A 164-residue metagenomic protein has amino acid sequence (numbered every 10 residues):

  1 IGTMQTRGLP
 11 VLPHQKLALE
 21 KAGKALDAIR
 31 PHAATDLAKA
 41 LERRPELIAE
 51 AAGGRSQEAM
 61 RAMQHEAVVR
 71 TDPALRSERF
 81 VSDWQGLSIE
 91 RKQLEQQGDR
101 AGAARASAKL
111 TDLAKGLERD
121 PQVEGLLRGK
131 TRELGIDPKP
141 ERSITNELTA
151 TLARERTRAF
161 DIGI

Functional and structural regions predicted by a protein language model:
I1-I164: Extended intrinsically disordered terminal tails
